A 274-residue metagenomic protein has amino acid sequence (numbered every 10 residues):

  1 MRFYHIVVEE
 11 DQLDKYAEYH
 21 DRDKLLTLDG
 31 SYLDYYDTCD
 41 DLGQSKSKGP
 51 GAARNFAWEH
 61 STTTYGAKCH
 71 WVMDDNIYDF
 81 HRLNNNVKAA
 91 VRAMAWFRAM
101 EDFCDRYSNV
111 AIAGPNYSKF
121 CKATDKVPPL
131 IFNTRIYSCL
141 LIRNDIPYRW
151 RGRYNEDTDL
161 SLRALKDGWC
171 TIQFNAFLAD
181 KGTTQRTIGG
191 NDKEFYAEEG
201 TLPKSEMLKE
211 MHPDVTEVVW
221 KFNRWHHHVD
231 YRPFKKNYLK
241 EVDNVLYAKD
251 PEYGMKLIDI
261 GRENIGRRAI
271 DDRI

Functional and structural regions predicted by a protein language model:
M1-H5, D23: Short loop->beta transition adjacent to catalytic acidic/histidine clusters or analogous donor-positioning motifs
H5, C69-M73, A111-N116, T171-N175 (+1 more regions): A structural signal for short, well-ordered beta-strand segments and their strand-loop junctions that often border
H5-I6, I274: Nucleo/cytoplasmic regulatory scaffolds in medium-to-very-large eukaryotic proteins
E9-M73, Y78-R92: Active-site-proximal specificity loops/subdomain of glycosyltransferases
T38-S45, P129-L130, P233-Y238: Short, surface-exposed amphipathic charged segments that create phosphate/polyanion-binding patches used for binding
G49-A53, V91-A99, Y196-K204: Soluble or luminal CAZymes and related metallo-dependent hydrolases
Y78-K166: Conserved catalytic core of nucleotide-sugar-dependent glycosyltransferases
G152, T158-I274: C-terminal catalytic/acceptor-binding lobe
